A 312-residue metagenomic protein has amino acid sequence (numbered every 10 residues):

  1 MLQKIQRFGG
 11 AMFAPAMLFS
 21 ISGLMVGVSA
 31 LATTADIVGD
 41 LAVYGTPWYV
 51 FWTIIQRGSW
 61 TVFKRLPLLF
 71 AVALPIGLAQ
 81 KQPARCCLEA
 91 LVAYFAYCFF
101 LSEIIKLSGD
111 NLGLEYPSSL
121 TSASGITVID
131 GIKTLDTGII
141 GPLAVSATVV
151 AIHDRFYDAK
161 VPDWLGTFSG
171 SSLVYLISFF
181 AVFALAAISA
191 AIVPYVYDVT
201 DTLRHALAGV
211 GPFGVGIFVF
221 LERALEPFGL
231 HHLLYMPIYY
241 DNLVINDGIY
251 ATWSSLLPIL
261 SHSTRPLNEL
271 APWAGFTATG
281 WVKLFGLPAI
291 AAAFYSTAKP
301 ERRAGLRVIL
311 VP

Functional and structural regions predicted by a protein language model:
L2-P162: Early transmembrane hairpin of solute transport permeases
Q3, R7-A11, P15-R57, V193-E301: Helix-loop-helix hairpins and the membrane-proximal interhelical loops of multi-pass alpha-helical transport proteins
M17, I21-L24, F63, P67-A71 (+13 more regions): Hydrophobic faces of alpha-helical transmembrane segments in multi-pass integral membrane proteins
L66-L78, P142-D158, M236, P272-R303: Transmembrane alpha-helical segments in integral membrane proteins
A84-V92, G166-G170, L306-L310: Cytoplasmic-side transmembrane-helix entry/capping segments in multi-pass membrane proteins
G113-S119, S124-D136, A147-G211: Membrane-interface helix-loop-helix junctions at boundaries between adjacent transmembrane segments
T297, I309-P312: Long, well-ordered mid-to-C-terminal structural blocks that present hydrophobic/aromatic surfaces
